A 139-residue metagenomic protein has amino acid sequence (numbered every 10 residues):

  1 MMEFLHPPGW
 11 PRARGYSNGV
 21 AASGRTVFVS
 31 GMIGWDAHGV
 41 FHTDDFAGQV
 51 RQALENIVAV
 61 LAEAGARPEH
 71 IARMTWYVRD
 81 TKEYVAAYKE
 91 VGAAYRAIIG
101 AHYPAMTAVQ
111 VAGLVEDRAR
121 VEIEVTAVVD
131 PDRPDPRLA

Functional and structural regions predicted by a protein language model:
M1-A72, V78-A139: N-terminal presequence-like segments and the immediate start of the first folded domain
